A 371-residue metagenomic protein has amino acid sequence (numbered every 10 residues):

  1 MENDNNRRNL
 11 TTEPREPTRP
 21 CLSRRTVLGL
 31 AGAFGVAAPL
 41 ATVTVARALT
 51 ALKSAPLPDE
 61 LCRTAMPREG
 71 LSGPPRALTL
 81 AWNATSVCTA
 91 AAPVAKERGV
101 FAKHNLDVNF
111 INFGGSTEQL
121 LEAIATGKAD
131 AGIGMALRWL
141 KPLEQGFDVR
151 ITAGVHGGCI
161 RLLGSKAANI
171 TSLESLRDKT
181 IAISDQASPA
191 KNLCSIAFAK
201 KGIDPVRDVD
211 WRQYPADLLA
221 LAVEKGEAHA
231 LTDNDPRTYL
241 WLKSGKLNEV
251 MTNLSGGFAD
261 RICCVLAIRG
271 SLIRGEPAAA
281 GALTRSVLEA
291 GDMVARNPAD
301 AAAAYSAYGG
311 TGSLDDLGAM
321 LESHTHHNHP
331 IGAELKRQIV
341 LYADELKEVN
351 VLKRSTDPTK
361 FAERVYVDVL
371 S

Functional and structural regions predicted by a protein language model:
M1-L22, T26, A33-A37: N-terminal secretory signal peptides
R19-T26, G35-E60: N-terminal twin-arginine translocation
L49-D204, R212-Q213, H229-D235, E249-T252 (+1 more regions): Short, glycine-/small- and polar/acidic-enriched structural segments that line small-molecule recognition paths
A55-L57, L346-S371: Conserved C-terminal helix/tail region of periplasmic/extracytoplasmic solute-binding proteins
W82, V155-G164, L247-I273, T284 (+2 more regions): Periplasmic-binding protein-like
N109, T117, G318-T325, T356-V369: Short linear loop/turn motifs
L137, D217-A307: Pocket-lining segment of extracytoplasmic ligand-binding domains
R274-K353: Secondary-structure end/capping motifs
